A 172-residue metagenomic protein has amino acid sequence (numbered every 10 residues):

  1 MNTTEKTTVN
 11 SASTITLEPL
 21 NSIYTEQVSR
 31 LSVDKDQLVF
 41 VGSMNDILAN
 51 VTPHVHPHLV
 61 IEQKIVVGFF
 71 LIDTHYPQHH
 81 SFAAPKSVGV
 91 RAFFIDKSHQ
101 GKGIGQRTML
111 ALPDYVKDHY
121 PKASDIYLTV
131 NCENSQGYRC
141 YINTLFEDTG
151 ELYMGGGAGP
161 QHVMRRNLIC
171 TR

Functional and structural regions predicted by a protein language model:
M1-V9: Short acidic N-proximal helix/loop "leader" segments that mark the beginning of a domain or an inter-domain linker
E5, H75-F82, G103, L128-N131 (+1 more regions): Short flexible/disordered coil segments
N10-I15, P19-A92, D96-S98, L110 (+1 more regions): Acetyl-CoA-dependent GNAT
A12-S13, R30, A49, Q106-M109 (+3 more regions): Secondary-structure boundary/capping motif
G68, G101-G105, G150: Glycine-centered flexibility sites
S87, K122-Y138, I142-R172: C-terminal "cap" of GNAT-fold acetyltransferases
A92, D96-L110, C132-R139, N143: Conserved glycine-rich acetyl-CoA-binding loop
K102, H119-A123: Short coil/turn segments at alpha/beta junctions that flank glycine-rich nucleotide-binding fingerprints
